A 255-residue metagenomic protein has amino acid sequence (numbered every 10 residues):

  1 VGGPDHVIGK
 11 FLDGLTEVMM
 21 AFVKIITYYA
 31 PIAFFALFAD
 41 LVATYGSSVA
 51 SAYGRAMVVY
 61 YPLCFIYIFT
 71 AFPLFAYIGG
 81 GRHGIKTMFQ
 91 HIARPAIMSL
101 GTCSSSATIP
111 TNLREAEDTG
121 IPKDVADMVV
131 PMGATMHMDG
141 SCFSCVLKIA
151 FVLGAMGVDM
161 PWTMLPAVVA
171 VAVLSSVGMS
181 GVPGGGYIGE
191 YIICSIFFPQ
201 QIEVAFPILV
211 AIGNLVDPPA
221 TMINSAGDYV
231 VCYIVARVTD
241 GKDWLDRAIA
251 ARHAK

Functional and structural regions predicted by a protein language model:
V1-K86, L245-K255: Signature of multi-pass transmembrane helix bundles
L15-E17, I25, G54-A71, F89-A96 (+3 more regions): Small-residue-enriched core segments of transmembrane alpha-helices in multipass membrane transport and channel
K24-T27, P62-L63, G80-M88, T119-A126 (+2 more regions): Membrane-interfacial loop-to-helix junctions in multi-pass transporters
L37-T44, A76-I78, N112-I121, T135 (+1 more regions): Helix-loop junctions at the membrane interface of multi-pass solute transporters
L63, Y67-A71, H137-G140, S144 (+3 more regions): Alpha-helical transmembrane segments of multipass membrane proteins
R94-S176, C232, L245-A250: Helix-loop-helix junctions within the multi-pass membrane cores of secondary transporters/permeases
V146-K255: Transmembrane alpha-helical segments and their short flanking loops that form helix-hairpins/helix-helix interfaces
